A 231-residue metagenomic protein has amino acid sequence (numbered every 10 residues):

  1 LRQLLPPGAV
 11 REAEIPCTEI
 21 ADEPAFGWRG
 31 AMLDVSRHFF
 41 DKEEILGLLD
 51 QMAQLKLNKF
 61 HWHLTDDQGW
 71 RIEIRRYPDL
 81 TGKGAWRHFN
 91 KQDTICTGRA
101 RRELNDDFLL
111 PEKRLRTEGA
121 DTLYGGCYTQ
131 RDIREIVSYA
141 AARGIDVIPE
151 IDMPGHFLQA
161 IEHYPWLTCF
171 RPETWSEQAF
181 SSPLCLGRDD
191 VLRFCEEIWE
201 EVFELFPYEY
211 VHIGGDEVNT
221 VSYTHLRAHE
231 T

Functional and structural regions predicted by a protein language model:
L1-P183, R188-L192, E200-Y210: Feature activates predominantly on carbohydrate-active enzymes
D152, D216-E217: Acidic active-site catalytic centers that drive phospho-/nucleotidyl reactions and related ester hydrolyses
A160, N219-T220: Basic, gly/Ser/Thr/Pro-rich low-complexity segments located predominantly at protein N termini
E217-N219, L226: N-terminal leader/propeptide and maturation segments of large enzyme subunits in energy/redox metabolism and hydrolases
T224-T231: Conserved small/polar residues in nucleotide/adenosyl-binding loops
